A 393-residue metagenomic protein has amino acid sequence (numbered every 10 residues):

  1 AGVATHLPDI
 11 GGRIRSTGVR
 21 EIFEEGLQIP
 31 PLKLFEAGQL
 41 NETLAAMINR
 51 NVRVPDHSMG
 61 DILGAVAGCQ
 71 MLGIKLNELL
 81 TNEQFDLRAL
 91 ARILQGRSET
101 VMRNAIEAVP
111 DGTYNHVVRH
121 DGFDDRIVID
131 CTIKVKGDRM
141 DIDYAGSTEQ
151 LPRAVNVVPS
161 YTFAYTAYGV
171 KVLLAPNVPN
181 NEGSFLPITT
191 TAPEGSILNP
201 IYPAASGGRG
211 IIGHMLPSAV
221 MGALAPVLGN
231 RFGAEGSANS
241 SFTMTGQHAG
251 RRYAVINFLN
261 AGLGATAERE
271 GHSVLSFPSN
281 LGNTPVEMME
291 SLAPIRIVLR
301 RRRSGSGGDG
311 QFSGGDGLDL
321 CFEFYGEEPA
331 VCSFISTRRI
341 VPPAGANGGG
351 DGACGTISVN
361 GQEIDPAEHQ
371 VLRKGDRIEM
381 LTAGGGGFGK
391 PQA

Functional and structural regions predicted by a protein language model:
A1-A393: Glycine/proline-enriched, intrinsically flexible loops and inter-domain linkers
